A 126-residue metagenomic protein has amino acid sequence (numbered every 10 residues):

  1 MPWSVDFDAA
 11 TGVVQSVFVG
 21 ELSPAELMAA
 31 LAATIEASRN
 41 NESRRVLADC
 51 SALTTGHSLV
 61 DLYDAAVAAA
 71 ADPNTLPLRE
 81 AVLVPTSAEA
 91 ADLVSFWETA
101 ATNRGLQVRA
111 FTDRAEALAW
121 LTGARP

Functional and structural regions predicted by a protein language model:
M1-P126: Amphipathic, Lys/Arg-enriched alpha-helical "gate/interface" segment within cytosolic domains that mediates
